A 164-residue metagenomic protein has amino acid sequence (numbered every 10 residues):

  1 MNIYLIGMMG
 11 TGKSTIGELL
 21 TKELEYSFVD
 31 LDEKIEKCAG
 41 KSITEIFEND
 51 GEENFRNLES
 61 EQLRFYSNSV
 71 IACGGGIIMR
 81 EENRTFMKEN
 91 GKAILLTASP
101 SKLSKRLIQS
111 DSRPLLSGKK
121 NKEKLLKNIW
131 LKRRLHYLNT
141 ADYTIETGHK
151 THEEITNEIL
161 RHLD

Functional and structural regions predicted by a protein language model:
L5: Hydrophobic anchor at the beta1->P-loop junction of P-loop NTPases
M8: P-loop (Walker A) phosphate-binding loop of NTP-binding proteins
S14: Walker A/P-loop
L19, E23, R134-D164: NTP-dependent small-molecule kinase module
L31-I77, E81-K88, S112-R113, K127: ATP-dependent small-molecule kinase phosphotransfer cores that center on conserved nucleotide phosphate-binding segments
S69, A93-I94, Y143-I145: Short, well-ordered beta-strand core segments
G75-I77, S99-S101, K150: Short glycine-rich anion-binding loops that position phosphate/pyrophosphate groups of nucleotides and phosphorylated
N90-R134: A glycine- and Lys/Arg-enriched "phosphate-lid" helix/loop adjacent to the NTP-binding pocket of small-molecule kinases
